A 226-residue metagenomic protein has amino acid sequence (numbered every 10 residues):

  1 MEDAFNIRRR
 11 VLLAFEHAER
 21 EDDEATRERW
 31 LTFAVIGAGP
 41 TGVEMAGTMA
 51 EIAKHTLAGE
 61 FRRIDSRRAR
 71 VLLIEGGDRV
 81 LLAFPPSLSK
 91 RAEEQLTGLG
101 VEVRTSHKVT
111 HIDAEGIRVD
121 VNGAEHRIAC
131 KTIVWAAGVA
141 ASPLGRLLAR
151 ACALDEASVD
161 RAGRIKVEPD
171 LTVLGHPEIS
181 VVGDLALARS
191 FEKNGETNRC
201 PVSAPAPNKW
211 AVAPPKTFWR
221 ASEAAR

Functional and structural regions predicted by a protein language model:
M1-D22, G116, A129-K209: FAD-site-proximal beta/loop scaffold in flavoenzymes
E2, T41, R79: Conserved Rossmann-like nucleotide-cofactor binding loop
N6-S66: Rossmann-like NAD(P)H-binding beta-loop-alpha module
I36, V43, I74, V182-G183: Active-site flanking residues adjacent to catalytic metal/cofactor-binding acidic residues
A50-P169, V173-G175, E223-A224: A Rossmann-like FAD-binding core segment of flavoenzymes
E51-K54, P205-R226: Internal hydrophobic alpha-helix adjacent to the cofactor/substrate pocket in enzyme cavities
